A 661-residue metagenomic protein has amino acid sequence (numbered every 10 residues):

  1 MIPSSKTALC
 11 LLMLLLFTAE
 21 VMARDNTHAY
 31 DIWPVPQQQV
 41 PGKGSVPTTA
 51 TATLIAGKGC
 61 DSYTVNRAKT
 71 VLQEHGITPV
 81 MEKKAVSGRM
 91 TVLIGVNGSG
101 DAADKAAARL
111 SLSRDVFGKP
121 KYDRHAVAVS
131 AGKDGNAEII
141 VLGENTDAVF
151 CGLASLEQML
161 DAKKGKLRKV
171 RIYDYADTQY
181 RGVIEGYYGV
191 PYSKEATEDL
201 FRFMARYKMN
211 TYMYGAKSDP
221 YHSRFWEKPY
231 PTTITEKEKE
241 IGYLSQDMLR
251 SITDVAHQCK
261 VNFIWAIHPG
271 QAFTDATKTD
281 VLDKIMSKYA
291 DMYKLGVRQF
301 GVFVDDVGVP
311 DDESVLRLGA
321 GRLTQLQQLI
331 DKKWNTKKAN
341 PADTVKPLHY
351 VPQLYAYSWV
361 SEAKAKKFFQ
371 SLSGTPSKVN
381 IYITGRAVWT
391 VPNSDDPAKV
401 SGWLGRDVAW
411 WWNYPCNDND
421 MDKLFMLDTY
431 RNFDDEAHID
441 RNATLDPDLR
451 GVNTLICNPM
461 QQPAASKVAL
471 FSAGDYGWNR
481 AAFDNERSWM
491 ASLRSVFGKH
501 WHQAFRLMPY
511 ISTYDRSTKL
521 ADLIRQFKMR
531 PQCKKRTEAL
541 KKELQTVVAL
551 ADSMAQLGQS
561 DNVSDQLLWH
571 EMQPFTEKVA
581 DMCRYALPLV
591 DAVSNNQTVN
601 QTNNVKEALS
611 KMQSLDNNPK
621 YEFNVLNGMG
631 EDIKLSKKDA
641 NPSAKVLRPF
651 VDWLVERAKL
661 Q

Functional and structural regions predicted by a protein language model:
M1-L9: Bacterial N-terminal signal peptides that target proteins for export
L12-L14, A23-I139, K163-I172: Acidic, contiguous N-terminal accessory segments
V116-A290, K294-R298: Feature activates predominantly on carbohydrate-active enzymes
D161, Y187, N210, G242 (+3 more regions): Catalytic-core regions of glycoside hydrolase
D177, Y221, F303-V309: Short, conserved phosphate-binding/catalytic loop or strand-edge motifs used in phosphoryl-/nucleotidyl-transfer
A482-Q661: C-terminal functional modules
